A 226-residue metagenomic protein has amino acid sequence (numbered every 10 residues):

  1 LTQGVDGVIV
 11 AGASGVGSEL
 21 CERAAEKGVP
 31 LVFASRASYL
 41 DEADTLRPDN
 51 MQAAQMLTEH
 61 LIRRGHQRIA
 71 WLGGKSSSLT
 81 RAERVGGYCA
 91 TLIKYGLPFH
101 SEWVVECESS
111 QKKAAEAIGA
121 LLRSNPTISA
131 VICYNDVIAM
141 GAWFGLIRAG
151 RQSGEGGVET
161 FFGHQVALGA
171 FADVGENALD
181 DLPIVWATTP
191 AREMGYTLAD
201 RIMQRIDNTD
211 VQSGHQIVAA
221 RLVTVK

Functional and structural regions predicted by a protein language model:
L1-E59, R63, R123, T127: Alpha-helical recognition/docking segments in bacterial nutrient-uptake and carbohydrate-utilization systems
G7, H60, R68-K75: Short beta-strand segments enriched in small/hydrophobic residues
S14, T45-M56, L72-G119, I132-G141 (+3 more regions): Hinge/beta->alpha junction and helix N-cap segments in small-molecule ligand-binding domains
Q67, P98-H100, Q152: Conserved H-loop
L122-K226: Flexible loop/turn connectors
